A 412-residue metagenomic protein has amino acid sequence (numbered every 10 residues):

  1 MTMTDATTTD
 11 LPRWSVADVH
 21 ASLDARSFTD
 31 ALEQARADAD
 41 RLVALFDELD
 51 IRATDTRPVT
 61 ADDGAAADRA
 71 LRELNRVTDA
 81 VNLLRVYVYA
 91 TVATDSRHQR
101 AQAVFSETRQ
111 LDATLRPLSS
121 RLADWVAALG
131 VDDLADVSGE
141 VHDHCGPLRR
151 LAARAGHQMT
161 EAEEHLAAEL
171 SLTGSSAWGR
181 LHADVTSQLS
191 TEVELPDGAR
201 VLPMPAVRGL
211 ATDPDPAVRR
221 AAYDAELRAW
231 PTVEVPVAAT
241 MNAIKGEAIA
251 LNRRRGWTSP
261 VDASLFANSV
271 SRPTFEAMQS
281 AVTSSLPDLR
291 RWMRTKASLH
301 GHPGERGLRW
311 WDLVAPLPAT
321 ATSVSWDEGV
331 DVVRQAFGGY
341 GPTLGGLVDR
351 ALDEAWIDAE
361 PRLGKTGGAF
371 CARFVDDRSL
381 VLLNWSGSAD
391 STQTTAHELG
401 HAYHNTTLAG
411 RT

Functional and structural regions predicted by a protein language model:
M1-P318: A well-structured
S22, G256, S386-L408: Active-site recognition of the HExxH zinc-binding catalytic motif
S119-L122, V126, Y340-L344, G410: A sensor for short, sequence-defined functional sites
R272, L299, T406-T412: Inter-helical turn/loop segments and adjacent helix faces that build the functional surface of alpha-helical bundle
T295, L299-G345, H404: Long, K/E/R/D-enriched contiguous segments that form extended
A321-W326, V332, F374-A396, G410: Short pre-active-site segment immediately N-terminal to the catalytic Zn-binding motif
T322-V324, I357-D377: Catalytic zinc-binding patch centered on the HExxH motif and its immediate surroundings that defines zinc-dependent
V348-D349, L382: Long, positively charged low-complexity segments
